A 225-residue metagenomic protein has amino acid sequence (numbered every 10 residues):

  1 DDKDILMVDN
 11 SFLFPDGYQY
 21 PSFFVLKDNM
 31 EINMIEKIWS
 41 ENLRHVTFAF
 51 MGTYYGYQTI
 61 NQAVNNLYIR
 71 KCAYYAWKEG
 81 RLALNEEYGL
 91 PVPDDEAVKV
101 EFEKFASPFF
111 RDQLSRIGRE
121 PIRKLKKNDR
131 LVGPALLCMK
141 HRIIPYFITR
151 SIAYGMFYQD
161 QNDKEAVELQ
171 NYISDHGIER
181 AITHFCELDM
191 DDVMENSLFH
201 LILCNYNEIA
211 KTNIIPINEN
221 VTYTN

Functional and structural regions predicted by a protein language model:
D1-N225: Substrate/ligand-engaging "lid" and interaction regions
